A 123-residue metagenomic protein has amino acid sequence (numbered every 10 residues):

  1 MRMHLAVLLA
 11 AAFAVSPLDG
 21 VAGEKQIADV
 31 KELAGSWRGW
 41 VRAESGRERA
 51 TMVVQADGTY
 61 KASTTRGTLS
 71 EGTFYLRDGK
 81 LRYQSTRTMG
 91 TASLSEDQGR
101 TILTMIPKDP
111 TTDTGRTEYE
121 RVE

Functional and structural regions predicted by a protein language model:
M1-V7: Bacterial N-terminal signal peptides that target proteins for export
V7-S16: Bacterial N-terminal signal peptides
G20-K25, D78, D109-E123: Edge beta-strand at a domain terminus
V21-R38, R49-Q55, E123: N-terminal helix-cap/turn-to-beta initiation motif at the start of protein domains
G39, T59-S63, L81-S85, T101-P107: Short hydrophobic/aromatic-rich beta-strand segments that constitute the beta-sheet cores of beta-sandwich/beta-barrel
A43-K80: N-terminal glycine/threonine-rich, aromatic-flanked beta-hairpin/loop signature
G46-T51, G67-E71, R87-T91, I102 (+1 more regions): Short, surface-exposed coil-to-beta transition loops
G79-Q98: An anionic, turn-rich surface loop/hairpin at beta-sheet edges that serves as a generic interaction/coordination patch
